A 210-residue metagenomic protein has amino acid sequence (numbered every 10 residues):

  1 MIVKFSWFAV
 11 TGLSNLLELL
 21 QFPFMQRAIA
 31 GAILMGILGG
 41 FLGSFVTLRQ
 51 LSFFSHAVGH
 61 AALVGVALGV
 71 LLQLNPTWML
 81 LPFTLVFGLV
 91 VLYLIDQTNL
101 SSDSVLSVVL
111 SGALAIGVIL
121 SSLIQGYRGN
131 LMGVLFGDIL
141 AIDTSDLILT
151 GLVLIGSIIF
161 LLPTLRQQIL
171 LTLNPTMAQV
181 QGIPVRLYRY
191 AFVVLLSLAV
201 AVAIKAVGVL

Functional and structural regions predicted by a protein language model:
M1-M35, Y188: Membrane-interfacial amphipathic/re-entrant helices at transmembrane-helix boundaries
G12-R27, L106-Q167, V194: Transmembrane helix-bundle core of multi-pass membrane transporters and related energy-transducing complexes
M25-G36, L74-V86, G151-I155, V202-L210: Structural signature of hydrophobic alpha-helical transmembrane segments
A32, G36-G40, V66, G88-L89 (+3 more regions): Hydrophobic core segments of alpha-helical transmembrane domains in multi-pass membrane transport and ion-translocation
S44-Y127: Short loop segments and helix-boundary regions at transmembrane helix junctions of multi-pass inner-membrane proteins
L92, D96, G133-A141, T176-V180: Short amphipathic alpha-helical coupling elements at transmembrane boundaries
I159-F192: Membrane-helix/interface signature in polytopic inner-membrane proteins
L187, A191-V209: Transmembrane alpha-helices
